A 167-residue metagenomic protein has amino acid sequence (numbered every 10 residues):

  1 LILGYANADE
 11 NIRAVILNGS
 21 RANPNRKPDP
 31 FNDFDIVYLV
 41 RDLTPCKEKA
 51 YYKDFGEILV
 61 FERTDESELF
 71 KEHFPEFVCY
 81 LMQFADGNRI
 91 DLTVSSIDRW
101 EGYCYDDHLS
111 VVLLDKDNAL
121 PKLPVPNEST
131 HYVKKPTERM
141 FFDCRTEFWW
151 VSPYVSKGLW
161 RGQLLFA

Functional and structural regions predicted by a protein language model:
L1-E10, N18-P30, V37-T93: Metal-dependent nucleotidyltransferase catalytic core
G56-A167: Conserved NTP/Mg2+-binding pocket subregion across the NTase superfamily
